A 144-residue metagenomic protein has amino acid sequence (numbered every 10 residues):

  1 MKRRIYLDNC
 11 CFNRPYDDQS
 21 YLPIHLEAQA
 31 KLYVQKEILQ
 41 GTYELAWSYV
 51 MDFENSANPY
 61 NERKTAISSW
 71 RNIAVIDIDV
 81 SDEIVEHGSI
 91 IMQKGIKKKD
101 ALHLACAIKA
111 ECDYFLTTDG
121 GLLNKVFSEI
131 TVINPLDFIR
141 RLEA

Functional and structural regions predicted by a protein language model:
M1-R4, D18-A28, Q93-K94, I108-A144: Acidic, PIN/NYN-like endoribonuclease modules and their adjacent C-terminal/linker elements
Y6-P59: PIN/NYN-family metal-dependent endoribonuclease catalytic core
C11, M51, I84, L102-H103 (+1 more regions): Alpha-helix capping/helix-boundary segments
K31-K36, K64-S68, H103-L104: Short amphipathic alpha-helical segments and helix-helix/interface helices
V50-E54, R71-Q93: Acidic catalytic patch
A57-N72: Short, electropositive alpha-helical surface patch
D79, K98-A101, T117: Short beta-strand scaffold positions
H87-G88, G95-H103: Mid-chain, well-packed structural core segment of small domains
